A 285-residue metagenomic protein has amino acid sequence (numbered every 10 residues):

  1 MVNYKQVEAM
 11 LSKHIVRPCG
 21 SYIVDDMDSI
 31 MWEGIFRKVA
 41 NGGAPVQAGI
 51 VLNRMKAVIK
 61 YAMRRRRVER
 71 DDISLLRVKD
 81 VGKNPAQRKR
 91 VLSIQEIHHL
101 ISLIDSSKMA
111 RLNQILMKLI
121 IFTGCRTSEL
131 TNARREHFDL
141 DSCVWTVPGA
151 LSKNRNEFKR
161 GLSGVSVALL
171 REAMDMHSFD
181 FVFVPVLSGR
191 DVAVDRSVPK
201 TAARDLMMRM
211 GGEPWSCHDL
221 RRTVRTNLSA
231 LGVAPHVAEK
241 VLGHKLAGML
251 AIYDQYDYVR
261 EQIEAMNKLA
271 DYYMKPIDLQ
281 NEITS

Functional and structural regions predicted by a protein language model:
M1-G42, V58-Y61: Basic/aromatic-enriched alpha-helical hairpins
E8-S12, L52-M63, M117-G124, S229 (+1 more regions): Short, amphipathic alpha-helical segments that act as regulatory/interfacial helices in nucleotide-processing proteins
M27, L112-Q114, E213-L231: Short basic/aromatic active-site micro-motif
N41-R54, R64-T127, T131-N132, D141 (+4 more regions): Basic, Lys/Arg- and aromatic-enriched nucleic-acid-binding interface segment
K83, V91, V147-R155, G189 (+1 more regions): Catalytic-site neighborhood detector that most strongly recognizes the C-terminal catalytic loop/helix of tyrosine
V91-H98, S142, L151, G161-E213 (+1 more regions): Active-site/catalytic core of tyrosine-dependent DNA strand-transfer enzymes
H137-V144, G212-P214, V233-Y253, P276-S285: Short, polar N-cap/turn motifs at the start of nucleic acid-interacting alpha helices
G164, A168-F179, V184-A193, G248 (+1 more regions): C-terminal secondary-structure termini that scaffold catalytic or DNA-interacting sites
